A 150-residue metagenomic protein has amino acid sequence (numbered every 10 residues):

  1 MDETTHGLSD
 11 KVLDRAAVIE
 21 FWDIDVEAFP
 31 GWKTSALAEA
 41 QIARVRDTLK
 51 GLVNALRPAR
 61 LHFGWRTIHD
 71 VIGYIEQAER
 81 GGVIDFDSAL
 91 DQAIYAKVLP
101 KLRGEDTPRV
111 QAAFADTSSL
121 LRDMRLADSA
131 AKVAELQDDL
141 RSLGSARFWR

Functional and structural regions predicted by a protein language model:
M1-R150: C-terminal regulatory/interaction module of P-loop NTP-utilizing enzymes
